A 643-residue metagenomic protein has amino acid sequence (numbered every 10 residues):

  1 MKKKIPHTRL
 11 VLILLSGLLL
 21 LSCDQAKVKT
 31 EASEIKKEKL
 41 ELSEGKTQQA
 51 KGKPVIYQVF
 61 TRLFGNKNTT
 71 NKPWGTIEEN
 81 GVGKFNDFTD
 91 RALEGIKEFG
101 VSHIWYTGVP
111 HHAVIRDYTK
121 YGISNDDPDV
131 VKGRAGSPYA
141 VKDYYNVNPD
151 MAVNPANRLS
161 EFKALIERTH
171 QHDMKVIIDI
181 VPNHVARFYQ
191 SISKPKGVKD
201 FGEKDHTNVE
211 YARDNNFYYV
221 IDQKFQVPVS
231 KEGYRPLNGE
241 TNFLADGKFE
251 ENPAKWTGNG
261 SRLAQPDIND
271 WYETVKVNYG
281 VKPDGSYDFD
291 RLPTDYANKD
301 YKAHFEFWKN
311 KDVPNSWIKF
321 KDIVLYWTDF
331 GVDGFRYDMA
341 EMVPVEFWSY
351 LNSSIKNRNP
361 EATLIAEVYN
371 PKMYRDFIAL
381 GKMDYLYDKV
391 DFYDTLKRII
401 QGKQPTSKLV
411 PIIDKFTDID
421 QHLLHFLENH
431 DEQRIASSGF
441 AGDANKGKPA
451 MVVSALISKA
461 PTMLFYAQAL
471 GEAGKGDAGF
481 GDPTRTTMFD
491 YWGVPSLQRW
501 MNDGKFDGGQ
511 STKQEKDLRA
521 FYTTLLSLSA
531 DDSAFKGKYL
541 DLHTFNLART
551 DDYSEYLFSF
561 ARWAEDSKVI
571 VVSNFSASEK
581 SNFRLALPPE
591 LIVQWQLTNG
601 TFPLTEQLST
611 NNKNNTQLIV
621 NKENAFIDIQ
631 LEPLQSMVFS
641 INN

Functional and structural regions predicted by a protein language model:
L20-S22: C-terminal motif of bacterial Sec signal peptides marking the signal peptidase cleavage site
D24-A26: Bacterial signal peptide processing site
V28-K175, N183-K194, V198-D214, D222-S261 (+6 more regions): N-terminal structural segment of carbohydrate-active enzymes
V55-Y57, I104-Y106, V176-I178, F335 (+3 more regions): Hydrophobic faces of well-ordered beta-strands that scaffold small-molecule active sites in alpha/beta enzyme cores
V114, D129-K132, F426-N429, R434 (+1 more regions): Loop/helix patches that line or flank the sugar-binding groove of alpha-linked glycan CAZymes
V275-M373: Active-site neighborhood of glycoside hydrolase catalytic domains
N357-S438, A444, V452, L456-K459 (+3 more regions): Glycan-recognition surfaces
A577-N643: C-terminal beta-sandwich/jelly-roll accessory domains of carbohydrate-active enzymes
